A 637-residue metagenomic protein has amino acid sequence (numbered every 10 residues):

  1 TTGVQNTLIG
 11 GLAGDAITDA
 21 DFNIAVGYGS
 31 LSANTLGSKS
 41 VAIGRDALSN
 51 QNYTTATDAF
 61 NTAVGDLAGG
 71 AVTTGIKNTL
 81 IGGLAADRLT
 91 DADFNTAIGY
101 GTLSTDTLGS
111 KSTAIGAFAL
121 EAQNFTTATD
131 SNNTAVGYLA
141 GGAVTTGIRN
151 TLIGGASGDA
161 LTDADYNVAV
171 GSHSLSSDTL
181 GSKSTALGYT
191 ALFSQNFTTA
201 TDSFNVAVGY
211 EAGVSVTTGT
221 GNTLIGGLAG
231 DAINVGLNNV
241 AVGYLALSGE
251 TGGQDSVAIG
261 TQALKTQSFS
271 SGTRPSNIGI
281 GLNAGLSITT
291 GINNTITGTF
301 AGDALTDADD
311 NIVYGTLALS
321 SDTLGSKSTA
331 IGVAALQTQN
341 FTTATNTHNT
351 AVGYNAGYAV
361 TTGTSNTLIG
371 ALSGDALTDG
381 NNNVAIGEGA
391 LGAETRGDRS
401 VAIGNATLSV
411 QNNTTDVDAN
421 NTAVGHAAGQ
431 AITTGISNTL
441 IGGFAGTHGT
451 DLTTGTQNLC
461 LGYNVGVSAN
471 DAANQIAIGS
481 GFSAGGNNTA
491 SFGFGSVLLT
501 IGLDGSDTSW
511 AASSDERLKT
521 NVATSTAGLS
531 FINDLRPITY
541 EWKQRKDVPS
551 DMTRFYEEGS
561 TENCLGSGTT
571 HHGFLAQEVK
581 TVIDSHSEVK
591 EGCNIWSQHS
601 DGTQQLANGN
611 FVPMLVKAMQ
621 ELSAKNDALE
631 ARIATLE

Functional and structural regions predicted by a protein language model:
T1-A512: Glycine- and small/polar-enriched repetitive beta-structure motifs of secreted/surface proteins
A512-E637: Intramolecular chaperone/auto-protease modules of tailspike-like proteins
